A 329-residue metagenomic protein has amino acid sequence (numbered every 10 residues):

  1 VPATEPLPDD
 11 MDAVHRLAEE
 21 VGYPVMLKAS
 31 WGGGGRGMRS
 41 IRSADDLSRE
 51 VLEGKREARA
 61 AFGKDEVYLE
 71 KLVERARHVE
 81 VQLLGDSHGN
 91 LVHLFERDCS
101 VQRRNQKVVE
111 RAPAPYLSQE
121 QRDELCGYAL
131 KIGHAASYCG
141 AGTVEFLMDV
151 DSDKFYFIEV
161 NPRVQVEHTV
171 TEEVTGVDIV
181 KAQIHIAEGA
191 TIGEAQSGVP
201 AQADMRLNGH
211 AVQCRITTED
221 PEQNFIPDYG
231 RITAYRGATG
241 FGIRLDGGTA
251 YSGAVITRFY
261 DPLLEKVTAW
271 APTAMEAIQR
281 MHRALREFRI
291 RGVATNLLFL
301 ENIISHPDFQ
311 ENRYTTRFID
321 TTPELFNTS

Functional and structural regions predicted by a protein language model:
V1-S30, G37: A conserved helix-loop-beta module that forms one wall/lid of the active-site cleft in ATP-utilizing catalytic domains
A29, G34, I41-S329: ATP-dependent carboxylate activation and anion-phosphoryl transfer catalytic cores that bind Mg-ATP to form
